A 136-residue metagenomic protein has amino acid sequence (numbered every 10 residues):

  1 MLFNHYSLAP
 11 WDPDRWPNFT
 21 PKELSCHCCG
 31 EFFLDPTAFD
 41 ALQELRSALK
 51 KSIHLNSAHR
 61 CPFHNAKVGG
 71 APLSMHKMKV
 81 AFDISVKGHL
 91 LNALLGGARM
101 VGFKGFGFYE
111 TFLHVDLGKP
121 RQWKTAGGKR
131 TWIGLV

Functional and structural regions predicted by a protein language model:
M1-R46, L90, K119, K129-V136: Extracytoplasmic cell-surface/polysaccharide-interacting catalytic and binding patches
W11, K22, H27, P62 (+4 more regions): Surface-exposed loop/turn and secondary-structure junction residues enriched for glycine/proline
N18-K22, R46-S52, K79-D83: Generic detector of short, locally flexible boundary/turn motifs and exposed helical patches
K22, F32, H54, C61-F63 (+1 more regions): Residue-level signal for well-ordered alpha-helical segments
C26-C28, I53-H59, V86-H89: N-terminal start-of-chain detector that recognizes signal peptides and the immediate post-cleavage beginning
F32-F39, A58, P62, M78 (+1 more regions): Generic alpha-helical scaffold signal
F39-G69: Extended, low-complexity, intrinsically disordered C-terminal regulatory tails of eukaryotic serine/threonine kinases
L73-V136: Catalytic cores and adjacent binding grooves of peptidoglycan-active enzymes
